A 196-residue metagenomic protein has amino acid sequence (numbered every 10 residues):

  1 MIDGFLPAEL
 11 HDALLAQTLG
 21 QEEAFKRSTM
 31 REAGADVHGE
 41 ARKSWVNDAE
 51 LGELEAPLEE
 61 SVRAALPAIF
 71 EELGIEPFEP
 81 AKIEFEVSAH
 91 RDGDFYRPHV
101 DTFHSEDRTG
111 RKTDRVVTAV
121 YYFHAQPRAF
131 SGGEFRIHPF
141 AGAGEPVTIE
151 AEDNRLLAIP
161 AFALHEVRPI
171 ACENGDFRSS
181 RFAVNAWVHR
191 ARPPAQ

Functional and structural regions predicted by a protein language model:
M1-I75: Non-heme Fe(II)/2-oxoglutarate
L6, T18, T102, F123 (+3 more regions): Short beta-strand segments enriched in hydrophobic/aromatic residues within well-folded beta-rich domains
E71-F85, S131: A short coil-to-beta-strand element that immediately follows conserved catalytic motifs
I83-Y96: A short glycine-rich, His/Asp/Glu-containing loop-to-beta-strand
A89-H90, E106-A129, A186-V188: Short, conserved beta-strand element in jelly-roll/cupin
F95-F103: Histidine-centered catalytic micro-motifs
G110, R115, S131-Q196: Catalytic core of Fe(II)/2-oxoglutarate
